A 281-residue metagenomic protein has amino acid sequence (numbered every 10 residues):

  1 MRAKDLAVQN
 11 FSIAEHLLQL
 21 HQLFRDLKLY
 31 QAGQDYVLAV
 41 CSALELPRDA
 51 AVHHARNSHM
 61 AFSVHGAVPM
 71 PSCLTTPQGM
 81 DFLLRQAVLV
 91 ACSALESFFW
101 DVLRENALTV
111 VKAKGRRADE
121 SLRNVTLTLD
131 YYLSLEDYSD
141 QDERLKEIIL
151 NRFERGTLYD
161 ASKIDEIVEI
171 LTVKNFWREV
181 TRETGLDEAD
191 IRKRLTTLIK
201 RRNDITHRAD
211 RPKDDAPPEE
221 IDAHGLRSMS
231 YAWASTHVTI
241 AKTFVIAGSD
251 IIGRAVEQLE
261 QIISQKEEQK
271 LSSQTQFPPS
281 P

Functional and structural regions predicted by a protein language model:
M1-L89, D119: Charged alpha-helical initiation segments
M1-S12, A189-P281: Polyanionic, low-complexity intrinsically disordered segments
Q22-R25, F98-V102, N106, V110 (+2 more regions): A generic secondary-structure signal for well-formed alpha-helical elements
F24-G33, M70, S139-Y159, R254-S264: Hydrophobic transmembrane alpha-helix bundles
V37, C41, V111, R117-L122 (+3 more regions): Short amphipathic alpha-helical patches
P47-A61, T126-E147, T181, I240-G248 (+1 more regions): Short, Lys/Arg-enriched charge-dense amphipathic segments
R48-Q78, R116, Y159-R194, G253-P281: Long hydrophobic alpha-helices with heptad-repeat/coiled-coil character
C73-L83, V90-L195, I199: Helix-loop junctions and short alpha-helical segments
